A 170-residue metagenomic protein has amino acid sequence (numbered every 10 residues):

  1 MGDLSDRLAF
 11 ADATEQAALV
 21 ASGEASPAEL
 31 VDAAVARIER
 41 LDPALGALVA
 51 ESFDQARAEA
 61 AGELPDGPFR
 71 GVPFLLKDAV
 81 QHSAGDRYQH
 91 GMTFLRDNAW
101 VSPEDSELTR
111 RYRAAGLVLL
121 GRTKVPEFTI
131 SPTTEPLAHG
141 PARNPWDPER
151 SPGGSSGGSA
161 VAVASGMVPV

Functional and structural regions predicted by a protein language model:
M1-Q55: An N-terminal boundary/leader segment
D6-A9, P65-V72: Flexible N-terminal pre-Rossmann segment of NAD(P)-dependent oxidoreductases
Q16-V20, A60, S159: Generic hydrophobic alpha-helical segments
V20, R37-I38, E63-L64, A115 (+1 more regions): Alpha-helix boundary/capping residues
G23-E24, E63, K77: Short acidic-aromatic low-complexity motifs
D54-A61, G116-L117: Long amphipathic alpha-helix in the N-terminal Rossmann-like dinucleotide-binding domain of NAD(P)-dependent
R70-V170: Short glycine/serine-rich loop/turn segments
